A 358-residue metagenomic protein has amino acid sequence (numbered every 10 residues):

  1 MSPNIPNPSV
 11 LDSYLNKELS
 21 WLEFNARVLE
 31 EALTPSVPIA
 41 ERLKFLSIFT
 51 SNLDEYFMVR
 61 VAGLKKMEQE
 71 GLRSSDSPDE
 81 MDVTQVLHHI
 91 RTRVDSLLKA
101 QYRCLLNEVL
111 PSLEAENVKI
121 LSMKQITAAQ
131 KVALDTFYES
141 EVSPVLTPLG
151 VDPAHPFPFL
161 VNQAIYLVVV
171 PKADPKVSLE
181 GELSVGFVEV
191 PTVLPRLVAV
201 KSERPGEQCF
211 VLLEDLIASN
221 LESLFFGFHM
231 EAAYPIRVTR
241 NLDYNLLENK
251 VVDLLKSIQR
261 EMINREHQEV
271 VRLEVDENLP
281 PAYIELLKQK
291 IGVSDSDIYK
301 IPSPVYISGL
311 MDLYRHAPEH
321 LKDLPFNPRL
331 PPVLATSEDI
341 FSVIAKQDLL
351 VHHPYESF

Functional and structural regions predicted by a protein language model:
M1-F358: N-terminal localization/anchoring segments of enzymes in phospholipid and broader phosphate metabolism
